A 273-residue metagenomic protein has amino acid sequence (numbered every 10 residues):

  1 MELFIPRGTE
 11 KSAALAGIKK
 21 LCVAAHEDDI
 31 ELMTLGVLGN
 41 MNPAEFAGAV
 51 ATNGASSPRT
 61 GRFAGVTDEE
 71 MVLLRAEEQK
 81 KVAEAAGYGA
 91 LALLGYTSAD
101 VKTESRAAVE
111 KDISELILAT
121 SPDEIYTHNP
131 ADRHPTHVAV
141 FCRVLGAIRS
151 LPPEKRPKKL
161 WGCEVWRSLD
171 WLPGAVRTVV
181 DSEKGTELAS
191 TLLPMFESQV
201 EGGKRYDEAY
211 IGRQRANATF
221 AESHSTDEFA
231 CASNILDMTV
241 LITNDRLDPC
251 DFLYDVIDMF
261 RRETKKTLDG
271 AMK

Functional and structural regions predicted by a protein language model:
M1-L21, T103-K273: Metal-dependent de-N-acetylase/amidase catalytic core
A16-E70: ATP-dependent adenylation/pyrophosphate-handling site
A44, G89, D123: Short acidic/polar active-site loop segments enriched in Thr and Asp
A51-N53, V82-T97: A conserved beta-strand->alpha-helix junction
G54-S57, D100, L169: Feature marks short, surface-exposed loop/turn motifs that line or immediately flank catalytic pockets and channel
V66-L74, E104-A108: Alpha-helix N-cap and loop-to-helix initiation/capping positions
V72-K80, F141: Short, surface-exposed alpha-helical segments at coil->helix boundaries
